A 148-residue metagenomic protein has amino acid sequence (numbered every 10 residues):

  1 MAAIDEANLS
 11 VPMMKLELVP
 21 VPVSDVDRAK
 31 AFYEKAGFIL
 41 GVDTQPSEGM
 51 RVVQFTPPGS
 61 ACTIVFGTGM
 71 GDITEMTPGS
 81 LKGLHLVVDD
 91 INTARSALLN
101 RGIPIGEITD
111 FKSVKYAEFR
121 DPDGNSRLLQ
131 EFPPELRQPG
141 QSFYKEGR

Functional and structural regions predicted by a protein language model:
M1-L18, I39-P122, E131-R148: Vicinal oxygen chelate
V23-V26, E48: Conserved beta-strand-loop-alpha-helix junction that forms the acyl-donor binding cleft
D25-L40: Amphipathic alpha-helical segments
